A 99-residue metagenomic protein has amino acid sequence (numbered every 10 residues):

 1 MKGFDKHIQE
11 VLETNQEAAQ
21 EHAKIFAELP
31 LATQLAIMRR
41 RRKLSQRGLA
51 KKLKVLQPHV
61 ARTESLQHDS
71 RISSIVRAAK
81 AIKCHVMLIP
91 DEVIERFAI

Functional and structural regions predicted by a protein language model:
M1-T33, R96-I99: N-terminal flexible/basic segments that precede or flank functional cores
T33-K52, R77: Short basic helix-loop element that most often maps to the first helix and adjoining turn of HTH DNA-binding modules
L53-D69: Recognition helix of helix-turn-helix/homeodomain-like DNA-binding domains that insert into the DNA major groove
Q67, I82, V93: The DNA-recognition helices of helix-turn-helix-type DNA-binding domains
S73-I89: DNA major-groove recognition helix of helix-turn-helix/homeodomain DNA-binding modules
M87-I99: Short, charged recognition helix plus adjacent turn of helix-turn-helix-like nucleic-acid-binding domains
